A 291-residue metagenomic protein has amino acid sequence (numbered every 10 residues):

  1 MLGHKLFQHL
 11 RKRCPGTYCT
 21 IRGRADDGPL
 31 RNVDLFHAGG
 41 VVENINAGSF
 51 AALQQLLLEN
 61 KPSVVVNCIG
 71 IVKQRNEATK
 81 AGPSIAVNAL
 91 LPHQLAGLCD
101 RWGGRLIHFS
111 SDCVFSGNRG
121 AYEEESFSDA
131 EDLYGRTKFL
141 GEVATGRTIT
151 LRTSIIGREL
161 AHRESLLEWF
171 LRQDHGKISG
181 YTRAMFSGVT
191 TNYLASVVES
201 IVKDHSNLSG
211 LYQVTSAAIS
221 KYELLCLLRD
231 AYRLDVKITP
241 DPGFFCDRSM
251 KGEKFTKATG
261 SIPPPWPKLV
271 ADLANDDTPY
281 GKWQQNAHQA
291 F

Functional and structural regions predicted by a protein language model:
G3-H4: N-terminal Rossmann-fold NAD(P) dinucleotide-binding loop
C19-L53: Adenosine-cofactor binding site in Rossmann-like domains, unifying the SAM/SAH pocket of S-adenosylmethionine-dependent
N44-V87: NAD(P)H-binding glycine-rich loop region in Rossmannoid oxidoreductase-like domains and their noncatalytic homologs
G48, T79-Q94, E125-S128, D132 (+1 more regions): Glycine-rich NAD(P)-binding loop of the Rossmann-fold in SDR/ketoreductase-type enzymes
H93-D129: Conserved Rossmann-fold NAD(P)-dependent oxidoreductase catalytic core, especially the SDR/UDP-sugar
E131, V143-F186, N192-Y193, E199-S200: NAD(P)-dependent short-chain dehydrogenase/reductase
A195-S200, D204-E253, G281-F291: Mid/C-terminal beta-alpha module of Rossmann-like enzyme folds, strongest in SDR-family dehydrogenases/epimerases
P265-F291: Amphipathic terminal alpha-helices
